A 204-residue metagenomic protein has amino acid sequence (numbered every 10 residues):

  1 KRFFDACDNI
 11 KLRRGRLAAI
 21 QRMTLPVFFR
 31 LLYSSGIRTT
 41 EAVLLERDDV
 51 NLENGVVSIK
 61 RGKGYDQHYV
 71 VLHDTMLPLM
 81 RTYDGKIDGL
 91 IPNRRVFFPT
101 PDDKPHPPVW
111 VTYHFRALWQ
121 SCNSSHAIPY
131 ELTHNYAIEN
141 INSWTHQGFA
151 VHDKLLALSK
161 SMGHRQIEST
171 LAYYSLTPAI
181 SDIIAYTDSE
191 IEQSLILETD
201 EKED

Functional and structural regions predicted by a protein language model:
K1-D204: Conserved catalytic core of the tyrosine transesterase superfamily
